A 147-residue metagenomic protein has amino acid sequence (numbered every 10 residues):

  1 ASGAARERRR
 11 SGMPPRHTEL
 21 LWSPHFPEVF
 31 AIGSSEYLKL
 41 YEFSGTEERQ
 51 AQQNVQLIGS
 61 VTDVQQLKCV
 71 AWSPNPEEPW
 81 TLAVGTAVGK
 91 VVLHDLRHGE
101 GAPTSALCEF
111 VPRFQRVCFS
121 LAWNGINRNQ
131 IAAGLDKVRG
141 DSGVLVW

Functional and structural regions predicted by a protein language model:
A1-W147: WD40 beta-propeller repeat fold
